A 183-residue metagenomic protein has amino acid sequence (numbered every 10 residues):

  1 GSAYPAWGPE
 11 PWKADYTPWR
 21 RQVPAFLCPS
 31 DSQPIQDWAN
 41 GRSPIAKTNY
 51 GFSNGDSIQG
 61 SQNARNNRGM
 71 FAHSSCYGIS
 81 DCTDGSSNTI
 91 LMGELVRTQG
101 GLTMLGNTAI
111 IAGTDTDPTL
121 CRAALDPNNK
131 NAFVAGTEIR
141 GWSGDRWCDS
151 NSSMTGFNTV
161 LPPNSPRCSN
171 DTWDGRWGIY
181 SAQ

Functional and structural regions predicted by a protein language model:
G1-Q183: Internal low-complexity, small-residue/proline-rich segments
